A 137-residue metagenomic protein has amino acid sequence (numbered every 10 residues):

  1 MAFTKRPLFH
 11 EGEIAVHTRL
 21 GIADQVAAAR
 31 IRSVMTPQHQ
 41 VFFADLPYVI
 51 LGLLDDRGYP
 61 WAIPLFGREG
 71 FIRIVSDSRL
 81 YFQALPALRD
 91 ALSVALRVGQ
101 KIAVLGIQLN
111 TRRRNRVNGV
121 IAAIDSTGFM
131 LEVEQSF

Functional and structural regions predicted by a protein language model:
M1-F137: Binding-site signature for planar aromatic cofactors or substrates
